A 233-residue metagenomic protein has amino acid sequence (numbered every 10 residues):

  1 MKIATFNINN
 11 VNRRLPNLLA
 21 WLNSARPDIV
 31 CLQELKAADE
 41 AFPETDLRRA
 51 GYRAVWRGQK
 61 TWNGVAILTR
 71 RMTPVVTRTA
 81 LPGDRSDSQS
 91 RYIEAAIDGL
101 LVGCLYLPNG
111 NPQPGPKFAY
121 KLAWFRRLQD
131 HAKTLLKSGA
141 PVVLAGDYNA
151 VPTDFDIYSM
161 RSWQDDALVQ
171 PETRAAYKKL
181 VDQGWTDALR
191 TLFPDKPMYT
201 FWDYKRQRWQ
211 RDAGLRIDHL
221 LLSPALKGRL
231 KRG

Functional and structural regions predicted by a protein language model:
M1-N10, G99-P114, A145: Active-site-proximal beta-strand elements of phosphoester/diester hydrolases
F6-N7, L22-E40, V102, H131-D154 (+2 more regions): Active-site beta-strand/loop signature of hydrolases that rely on acidic residues for catalysis
N12-N23: Short, acidic/polar
R13, A37-E40, Q113, V151-P152 (+1 more regions): Active-site environment of divalent metal-dependent phosphoester hydrolases
S24, D39, T77-D84, D154-G233: Metal-dependent phosphoester-hydrolase catalytic domains
L35-A38, F42-P112: Structured beta-strand-rich core segments of catalytic domains in phosphoester-bond hydrolases
T79, A119-L136: Internal catalytic-core helix/loop-beta-alpha segment that presents or stabilizes conserved functional determinants
P82-G83, P108-F125, R161-D166: Surface-exposed cleft-lining segments at the edges of enzyme active sites
